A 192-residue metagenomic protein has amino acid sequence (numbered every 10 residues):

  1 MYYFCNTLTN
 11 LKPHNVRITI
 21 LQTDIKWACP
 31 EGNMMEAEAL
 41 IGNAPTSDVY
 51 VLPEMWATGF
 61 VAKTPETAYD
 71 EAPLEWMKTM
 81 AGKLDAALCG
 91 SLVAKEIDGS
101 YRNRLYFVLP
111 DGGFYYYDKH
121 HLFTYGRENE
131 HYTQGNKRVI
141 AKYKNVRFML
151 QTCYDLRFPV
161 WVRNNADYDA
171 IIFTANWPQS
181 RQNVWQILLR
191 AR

Functional and structural regions predicted by a protein language model:
Y2-K12: Short, positively charged and aromatic/hydrophobic N-terminal segments
H14-I20: Extreme N-terminal starter segment of soluble prokaryotic enzymes
I18, N33, I41-P65, A81 (+2 more regions): Active-site beta-strand/loop signature of hydrolases that rely on acidic residues for catalysis
Q22-A28: Short polar catalytic/cofactor-binding loops
T23, M55, H120, D155-L156 (+1 more regions): Active-site metal-binding loops of divalent metal-dependent hydrolases
E71-C89, R157-R192: CN hydrolase (nitrilase-like) catalytic-core segments centered on the catalytic cysteine and neighboring Lys/Glu
L92-A94: Short beta-strand-to-loop element that shapes/binds the nucleotide-sugar donor at the catalytic cleft/hinge
E96-A166, S180-I187: Active-site catalytic loop in hydrolytic enzyme cores
